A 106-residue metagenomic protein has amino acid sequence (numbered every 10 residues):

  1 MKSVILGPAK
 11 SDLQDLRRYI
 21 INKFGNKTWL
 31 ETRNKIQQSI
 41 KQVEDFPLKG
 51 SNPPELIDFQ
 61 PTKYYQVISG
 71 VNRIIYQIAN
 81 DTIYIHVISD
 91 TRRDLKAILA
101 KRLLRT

Functional and structural regions predicted by a protein language model:
K2-F59, R105-T106: Basic, Lys/Arg-enriched alpha-helical interface segments
S11, K27, V67, H86-V87: A general, composition-driven signal for non-globular sequence regions
P54, T62, V71-N72: A generic local structural motif
Q60-Q66: Short, P/G- and charge-enriched loop/turn segments at secondary-structure junctions
S69-R73, Q77-T106: Enriched for short, Lys/Arg-rich terminal
